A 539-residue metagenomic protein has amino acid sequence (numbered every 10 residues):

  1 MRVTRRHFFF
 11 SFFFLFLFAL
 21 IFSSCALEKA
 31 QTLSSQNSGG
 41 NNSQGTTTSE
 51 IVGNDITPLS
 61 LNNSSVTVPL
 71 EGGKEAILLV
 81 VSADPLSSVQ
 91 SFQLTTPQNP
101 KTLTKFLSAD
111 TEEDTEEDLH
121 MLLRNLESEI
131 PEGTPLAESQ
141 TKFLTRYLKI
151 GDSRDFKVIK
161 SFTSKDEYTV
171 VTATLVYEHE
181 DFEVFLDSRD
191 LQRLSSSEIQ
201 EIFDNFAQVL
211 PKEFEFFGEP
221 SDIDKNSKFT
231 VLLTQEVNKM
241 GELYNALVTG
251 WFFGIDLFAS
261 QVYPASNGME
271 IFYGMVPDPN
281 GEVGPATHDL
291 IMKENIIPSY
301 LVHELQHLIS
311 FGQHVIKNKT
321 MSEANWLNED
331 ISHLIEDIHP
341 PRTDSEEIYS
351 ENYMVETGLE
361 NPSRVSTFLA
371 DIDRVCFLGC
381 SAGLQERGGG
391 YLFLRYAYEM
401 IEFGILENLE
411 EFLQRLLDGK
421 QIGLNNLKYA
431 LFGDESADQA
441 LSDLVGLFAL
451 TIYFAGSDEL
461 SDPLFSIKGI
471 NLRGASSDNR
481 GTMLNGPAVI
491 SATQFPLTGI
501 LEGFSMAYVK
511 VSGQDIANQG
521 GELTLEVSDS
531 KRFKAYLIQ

Functional and structural regions predicted by a protein language model:
M1-S23: Sec-dependent bacterial lipoprotein signal peptides
A19-N54: Bacterial Sec-dependent N-terminal signal peptides
T46-S65, P69-E71, Q421-Q539: Beta/coil-rich, acidic/histidine-enriched accessory regions frequently appended to metallopeptidases
G53-G133: Long, charge-dense tracts
V81, F106-Y177, D181-L191: Acidic/polar low-complexity interaction segments
E178-A324, I331, I335, R342-T343: Juxtacatalytic substrate-recognition/specificity segment
N295, S299-Y300, N318-G390, E399-M400 (+1 more regions): Acidic/His/Gly-enriched intrinsically disordered linker/tail segments that often contain short helix/coil "MoRF-like"
E304-F311, S332, E386-E407: Alpha-helical scaffold elements that line and support the substrate/ligand-binding pocket of soluble hydrolases
